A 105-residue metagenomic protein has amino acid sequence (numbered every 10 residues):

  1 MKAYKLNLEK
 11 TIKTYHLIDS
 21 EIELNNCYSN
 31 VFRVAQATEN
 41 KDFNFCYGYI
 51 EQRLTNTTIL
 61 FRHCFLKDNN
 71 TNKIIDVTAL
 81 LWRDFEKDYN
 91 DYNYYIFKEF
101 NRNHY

Functional and structural regions predicted by a protein language model:
M1-Y105: A structural boundary/capping signal
